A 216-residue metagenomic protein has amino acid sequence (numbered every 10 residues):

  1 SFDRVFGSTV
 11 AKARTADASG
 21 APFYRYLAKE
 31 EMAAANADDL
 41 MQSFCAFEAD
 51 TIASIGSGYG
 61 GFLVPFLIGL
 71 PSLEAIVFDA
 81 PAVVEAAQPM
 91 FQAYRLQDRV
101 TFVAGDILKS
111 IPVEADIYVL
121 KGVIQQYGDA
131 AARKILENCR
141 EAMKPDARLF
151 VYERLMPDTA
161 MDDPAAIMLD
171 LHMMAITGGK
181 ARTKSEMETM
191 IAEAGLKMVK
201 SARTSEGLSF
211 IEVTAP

Functional and structural regions predicted by a protein language model:
S1-T51: Conserved Class I S-adenosyl-L-methionine-dependent methyltransferase catalytic core
F47, T51-P216: Alpha-helical subdomain
